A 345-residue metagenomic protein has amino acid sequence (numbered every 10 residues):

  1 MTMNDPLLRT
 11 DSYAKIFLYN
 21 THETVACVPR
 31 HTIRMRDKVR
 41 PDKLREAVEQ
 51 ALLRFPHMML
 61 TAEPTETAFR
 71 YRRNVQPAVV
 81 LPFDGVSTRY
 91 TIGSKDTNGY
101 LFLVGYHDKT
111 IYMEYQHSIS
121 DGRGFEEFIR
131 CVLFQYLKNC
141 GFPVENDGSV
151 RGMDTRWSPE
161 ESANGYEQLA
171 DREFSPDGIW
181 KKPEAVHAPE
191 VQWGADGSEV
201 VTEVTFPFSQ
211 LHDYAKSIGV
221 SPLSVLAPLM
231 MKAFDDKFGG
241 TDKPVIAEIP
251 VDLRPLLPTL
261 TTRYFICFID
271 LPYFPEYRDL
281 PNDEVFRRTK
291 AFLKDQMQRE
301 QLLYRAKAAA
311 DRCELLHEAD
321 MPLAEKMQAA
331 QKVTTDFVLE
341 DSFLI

Functional and structural regions predicted by a protein language model:
M1-A68, Q76-L103, D236-I345: Acyl-thioester-dependent acyl-group transfer interface
T2-A14, T110, I119-E127, C131-D213: Non-catalytic, low-complexity flexible loops and terminal extensions
R30, I119-F134, H212-S224, Q301-L323: Short flexible/disordered coil segments
R36-L52, E114-R130, V200-G239: Acyl activation and transfer enzymes in specialized metabolism, enriched for ANL adenylate-forming modules
R72-P77, Y115-I119: Secondary-structure transition/turn motif
G105-K109: Elongated alpha-helical scaffolds
V132, Y136-C140, F234, L293 (+1 more regions): Short, well-ordered alpha-helical segments in soluble proteins
